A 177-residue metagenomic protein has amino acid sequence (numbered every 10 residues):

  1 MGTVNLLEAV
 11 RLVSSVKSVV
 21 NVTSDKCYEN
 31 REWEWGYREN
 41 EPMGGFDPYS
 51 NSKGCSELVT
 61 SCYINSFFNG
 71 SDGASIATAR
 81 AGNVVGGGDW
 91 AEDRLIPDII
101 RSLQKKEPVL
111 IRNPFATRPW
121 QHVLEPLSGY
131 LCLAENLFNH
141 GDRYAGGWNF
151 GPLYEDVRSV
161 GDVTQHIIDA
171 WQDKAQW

Functional and structural regions predicted by a protein language model:
M1-E8, L12, V16-S18, V22 (+2 more regions): Catalytic helix-loop patch of NAD(P)-dependent Rossmann-fold dehydrogenases
R31, D72-G73, D89, D93 (+3 more regions): Non-catalytic, surface-exposed connector residues within folded enzymatic/regulatory domains
W33-Y37, A91-L95, P126, T164-Q165: Short, glycine/charged-enriched secondary-structure capping and boundary segments
D47, R94, D98, S159: Amphipathic alpha-helical recognition patches that constitute DNA-binding helices
C55, V59-Y63, I99, V163 (+1 more regions): Hydrophobic alpha-helix immediately C-terminal to the catalytic Tyr-X-X-X-Lys motif of short-chain
N83, L103-W177: C-terminal substrate-binding subdomain of Rossmann-fold SDR/epimerase-dehydratase oxidoreductases
